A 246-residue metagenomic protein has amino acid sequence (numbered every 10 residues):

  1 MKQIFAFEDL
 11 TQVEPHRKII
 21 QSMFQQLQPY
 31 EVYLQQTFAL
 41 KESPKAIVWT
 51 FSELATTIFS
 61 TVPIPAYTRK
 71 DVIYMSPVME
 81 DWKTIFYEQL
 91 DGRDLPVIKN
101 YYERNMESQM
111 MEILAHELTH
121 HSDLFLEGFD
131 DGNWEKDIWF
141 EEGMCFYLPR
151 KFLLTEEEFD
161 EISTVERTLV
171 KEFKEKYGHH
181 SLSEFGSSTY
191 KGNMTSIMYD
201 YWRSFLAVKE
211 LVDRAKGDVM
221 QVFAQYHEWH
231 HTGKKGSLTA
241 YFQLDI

Functional and structural regions predicted by a protein language model:
K2-K18: Acidic/histidine-rich, surface-exposed loop or edge segments in extracytoplasmic proteins
M23, E107, M111, D137 (+3 more regions): Hydrophobic (often cysteine-bearing) scaffold residues that line and stabilize catalytic clefts of nucleotide/cofactor
M23-D91, Y102-S108: Auxiliary, metal-adjacent structural segments of Zn-dependent hydrolase domains
R93-L114, D131-K136: Short pre-active-site segment immediately N-terminal to the catalytic Zn-binding motif
M111-L118, E172-S183: A structural motif
E112-F125, F146: Active-site recognition of the HExxH zinc-binding catalytic motif
W134-K174: Post-HExxH zinc-binding segment in Zn-dependent metallohydrolases
Y177-I246: Pan-zinc metallopeptidase signature
